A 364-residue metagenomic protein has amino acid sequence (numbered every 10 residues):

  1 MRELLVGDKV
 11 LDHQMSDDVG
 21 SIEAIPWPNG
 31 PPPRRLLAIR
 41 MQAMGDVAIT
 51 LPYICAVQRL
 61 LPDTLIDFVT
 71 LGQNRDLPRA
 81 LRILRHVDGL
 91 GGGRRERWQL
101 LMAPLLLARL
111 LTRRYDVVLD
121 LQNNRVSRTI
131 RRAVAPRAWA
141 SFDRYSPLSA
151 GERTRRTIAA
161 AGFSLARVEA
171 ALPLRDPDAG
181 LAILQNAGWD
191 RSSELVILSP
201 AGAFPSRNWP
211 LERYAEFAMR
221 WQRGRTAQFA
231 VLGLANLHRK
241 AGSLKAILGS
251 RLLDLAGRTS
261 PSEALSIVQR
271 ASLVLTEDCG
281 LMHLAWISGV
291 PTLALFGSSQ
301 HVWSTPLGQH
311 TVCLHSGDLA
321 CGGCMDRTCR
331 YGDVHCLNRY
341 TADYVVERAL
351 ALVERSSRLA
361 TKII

Functional and structural regions predicted by a protein language model:
M1-I364: Catalytic machinery of carbohydrate-active enzymes, primarily nucleotide-sugar-dependent glycosyltransferases
